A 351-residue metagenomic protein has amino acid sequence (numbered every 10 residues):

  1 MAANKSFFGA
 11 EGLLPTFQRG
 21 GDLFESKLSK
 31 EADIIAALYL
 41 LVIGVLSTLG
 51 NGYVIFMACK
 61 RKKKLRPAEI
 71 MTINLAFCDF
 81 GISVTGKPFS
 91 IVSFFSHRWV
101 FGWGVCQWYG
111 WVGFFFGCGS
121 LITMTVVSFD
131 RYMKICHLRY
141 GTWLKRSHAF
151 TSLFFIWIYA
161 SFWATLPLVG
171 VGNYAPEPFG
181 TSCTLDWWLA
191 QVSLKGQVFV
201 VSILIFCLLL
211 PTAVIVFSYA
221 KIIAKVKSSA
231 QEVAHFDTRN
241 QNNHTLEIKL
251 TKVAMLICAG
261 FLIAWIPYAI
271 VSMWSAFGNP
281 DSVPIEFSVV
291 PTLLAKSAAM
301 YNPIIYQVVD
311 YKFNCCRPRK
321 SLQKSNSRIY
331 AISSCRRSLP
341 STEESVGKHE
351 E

Functional and structural regions predicted by a protein language model:
M1-K27, S228-K249, Y311-E351: Intrinsically disordered regulatory tails of 7TM GPCRs
P15-S26, F94, R98-W111, H137 (+3 more regions): Loop architecture of class A 7-transmembrane GPCRs
S29-A37, P67-F129, M133-L144: Extracellular TM2-ECL1-early TM3 structural module of rhodopsin-like
A32-K60, G81, T85: First transmembrane helix
L40-I43, G81-H97, G110, G117-M124 (+5 more regions): Helix-to-loop junction signature of class
V42-V45, N74-F77, P88, V105 (+7 more regions): Hydrophobic residues within alpha-helical transmembrane segments of multi-pass solute transporters/permease subunits
A190-V192, L204-C207, A224-A264, Y268: Intracellular effector-coupling site of seven-transmembrane GPCRs, centered on the ICL3-to-TM6 transition
I215, I263, A269-M273, F287-R336: Seventh transmembrane helix
